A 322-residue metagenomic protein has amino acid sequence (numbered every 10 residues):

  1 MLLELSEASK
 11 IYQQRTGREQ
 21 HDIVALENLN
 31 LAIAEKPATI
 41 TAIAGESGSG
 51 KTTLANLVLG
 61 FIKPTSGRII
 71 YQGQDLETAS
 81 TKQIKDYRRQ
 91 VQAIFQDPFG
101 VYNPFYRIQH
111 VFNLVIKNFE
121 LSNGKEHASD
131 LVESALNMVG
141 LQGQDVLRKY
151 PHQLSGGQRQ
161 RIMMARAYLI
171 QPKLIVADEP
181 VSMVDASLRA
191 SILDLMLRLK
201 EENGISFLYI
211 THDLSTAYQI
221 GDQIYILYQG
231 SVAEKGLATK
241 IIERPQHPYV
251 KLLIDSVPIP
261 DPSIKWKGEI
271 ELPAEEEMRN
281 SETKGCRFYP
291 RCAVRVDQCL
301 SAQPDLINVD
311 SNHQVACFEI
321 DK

Functional and structural regions predicted by a protein language model:
R18-E19, L76-Q92, H110, N118 (+2 more regions): ABC ATPase NBD coupling module
E35, G67-D75: Conserved ABC transporter NBD signature motif
L59: Helix-to-loop junction immediately C-terminal to a conserved catalytic motif
Y150-L154, Q158: Conserved ABC ATPase signature
L169-K173: A short, proline-enriched helix->beta-strand linker immediately N-terminal to the Walker B motif in ABC-type P-loop
V184, L188-S263: P-loop NTP-binding/switch modules centered on Walker-like glycine-rich loops
L237-K322: Short catalytic/signature loops enriched in Gly
